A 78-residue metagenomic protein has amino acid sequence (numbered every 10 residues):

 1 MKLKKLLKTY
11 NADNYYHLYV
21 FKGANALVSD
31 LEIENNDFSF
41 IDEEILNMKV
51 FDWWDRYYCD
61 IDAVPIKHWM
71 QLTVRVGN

Functional and structural regions predicted by a protein language model:
M1-K4: Short, structural beta-strand-to-alpha-helix junction motif
L7-K8: Short, T/G/N/S-enriched strand-turn elements that build extracellular solenoid repeat scaffolds
N11-D13: Short proline/glycine-enriched turn/loop motifs at strand-loop junctions of beta-rich domains
Y15-V76: Acidic, low-complexity, intrinsically disordered interaction modules
